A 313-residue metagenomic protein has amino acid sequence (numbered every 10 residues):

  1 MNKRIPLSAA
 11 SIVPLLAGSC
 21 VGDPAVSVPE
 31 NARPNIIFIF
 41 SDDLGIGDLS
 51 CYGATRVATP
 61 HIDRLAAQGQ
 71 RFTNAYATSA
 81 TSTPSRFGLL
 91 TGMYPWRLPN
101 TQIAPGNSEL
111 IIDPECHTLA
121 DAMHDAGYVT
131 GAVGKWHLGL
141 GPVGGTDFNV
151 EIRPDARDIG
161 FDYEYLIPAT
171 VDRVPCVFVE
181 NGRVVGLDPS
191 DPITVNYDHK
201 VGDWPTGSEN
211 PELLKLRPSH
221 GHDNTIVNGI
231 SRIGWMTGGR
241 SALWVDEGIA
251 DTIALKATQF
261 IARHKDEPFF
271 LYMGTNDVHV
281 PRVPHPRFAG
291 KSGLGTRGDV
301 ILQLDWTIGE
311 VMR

Functional and structural regions predicted by a protein language model:
M1-A10: Bacterial N-terminal signal peptides that target proteins for export
P14, S19-R313: Formylglycine-dependent sulfatase
